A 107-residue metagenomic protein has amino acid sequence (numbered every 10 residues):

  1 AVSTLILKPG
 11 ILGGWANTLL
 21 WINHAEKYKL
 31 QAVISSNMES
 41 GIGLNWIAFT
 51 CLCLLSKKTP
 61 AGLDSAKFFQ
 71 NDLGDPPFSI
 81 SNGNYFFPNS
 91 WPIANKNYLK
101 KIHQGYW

Functional and structural regions predicted by a protein language model:
A1-G43, F69-I80: Catalytic core of soluble alpha/beta enzymes
M38-W107: Flexible C-terminal active-site loop/helix
